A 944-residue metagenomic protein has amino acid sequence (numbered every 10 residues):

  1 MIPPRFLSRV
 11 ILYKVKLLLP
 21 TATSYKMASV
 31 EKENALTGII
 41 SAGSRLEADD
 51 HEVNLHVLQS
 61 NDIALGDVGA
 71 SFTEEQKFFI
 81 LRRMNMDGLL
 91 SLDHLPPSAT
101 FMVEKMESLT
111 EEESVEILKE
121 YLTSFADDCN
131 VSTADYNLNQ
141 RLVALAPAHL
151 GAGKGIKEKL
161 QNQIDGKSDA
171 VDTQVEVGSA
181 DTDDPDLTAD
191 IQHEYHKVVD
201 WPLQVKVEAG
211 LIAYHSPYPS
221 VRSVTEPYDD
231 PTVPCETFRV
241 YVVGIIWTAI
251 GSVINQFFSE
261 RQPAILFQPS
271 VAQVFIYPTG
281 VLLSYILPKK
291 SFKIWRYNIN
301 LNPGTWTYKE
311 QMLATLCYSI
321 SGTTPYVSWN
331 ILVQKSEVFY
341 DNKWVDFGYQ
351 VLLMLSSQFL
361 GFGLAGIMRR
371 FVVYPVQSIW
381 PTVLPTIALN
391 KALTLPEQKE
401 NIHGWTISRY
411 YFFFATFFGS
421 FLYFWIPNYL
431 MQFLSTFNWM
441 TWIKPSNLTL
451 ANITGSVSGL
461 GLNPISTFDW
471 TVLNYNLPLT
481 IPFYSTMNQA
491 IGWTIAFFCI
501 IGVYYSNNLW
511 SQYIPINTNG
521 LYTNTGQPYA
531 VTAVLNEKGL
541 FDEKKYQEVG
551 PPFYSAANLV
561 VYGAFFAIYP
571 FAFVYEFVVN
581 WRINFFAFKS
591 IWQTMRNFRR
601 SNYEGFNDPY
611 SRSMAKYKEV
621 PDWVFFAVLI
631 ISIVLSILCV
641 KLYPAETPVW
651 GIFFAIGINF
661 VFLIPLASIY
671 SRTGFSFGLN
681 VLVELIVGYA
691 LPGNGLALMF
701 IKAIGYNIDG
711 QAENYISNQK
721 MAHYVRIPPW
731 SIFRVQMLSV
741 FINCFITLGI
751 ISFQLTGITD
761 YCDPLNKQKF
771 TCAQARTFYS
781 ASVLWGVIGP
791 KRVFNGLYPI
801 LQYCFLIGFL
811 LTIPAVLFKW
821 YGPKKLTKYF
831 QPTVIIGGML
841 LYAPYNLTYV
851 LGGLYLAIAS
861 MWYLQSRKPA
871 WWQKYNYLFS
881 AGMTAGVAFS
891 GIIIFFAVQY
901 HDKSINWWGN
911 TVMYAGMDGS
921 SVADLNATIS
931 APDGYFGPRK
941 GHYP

Functional and structural regions predicted by a protein language model:
M1-K16: Classical eukaryotic N-terminal signal peptides for Sec-dependent ER targeting/secretion, especially the positively
I11, V15, Y25-P944: Alpha-helical multipass membrane-protein architecture
T21-T23: Ala/Thr-enriched low-complexity intrinsically disordered regions
